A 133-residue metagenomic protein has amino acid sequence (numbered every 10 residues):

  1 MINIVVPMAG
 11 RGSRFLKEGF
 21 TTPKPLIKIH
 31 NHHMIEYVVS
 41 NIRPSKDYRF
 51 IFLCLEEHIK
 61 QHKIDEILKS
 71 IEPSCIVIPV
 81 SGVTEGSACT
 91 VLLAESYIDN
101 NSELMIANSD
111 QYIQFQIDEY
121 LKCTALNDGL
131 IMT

Functional and structural regions predicted by a protein language model:
I2-V6, R14-L16, F20, K28 (+2 more regions): Conserved N-terminal catalytic core of the sugar/cofactor nucleotidyltransferase
M8, C54-E56, N108, T133: Short beta-strand/turn micro-motifs composed of small residues that flank or help shape donor/cofactor-binding pockets
R11: Active-site glycine-rich loops that stabilize anionic/oxyanionic intermediates across multiple enzyme folds
L26, V77, G129-I131: Conserved beta-strand scaffold positions in the cores of enzyme catalytic domains, especially in NTP/NDP-utilizing
H58, Q111-Q114: A short, conserved beta-strand element in the Rossmann-like catalytic core that flanks the donor/metal-binding loop
N101-Y112: Short beta-strand-to-loop acidic/aromatic patch adjacent to the donor-nucleotide binding site
F115-T133: Conserved donor-nucleotide/metal-binding helix-loop-beta segment in metal-dependent transferases, i.e., the alpha-helix
